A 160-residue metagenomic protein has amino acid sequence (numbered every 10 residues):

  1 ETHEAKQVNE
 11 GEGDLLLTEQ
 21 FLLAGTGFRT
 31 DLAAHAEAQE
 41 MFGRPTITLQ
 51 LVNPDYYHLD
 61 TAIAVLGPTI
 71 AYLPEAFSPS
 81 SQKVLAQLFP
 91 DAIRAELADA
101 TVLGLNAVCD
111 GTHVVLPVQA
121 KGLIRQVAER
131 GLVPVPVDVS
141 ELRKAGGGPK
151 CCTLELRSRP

Functional and structural regions predicted by a protein language model:
E1-P160: The feature marks the mature, well-folded catalytic cores of soluble enzymes
